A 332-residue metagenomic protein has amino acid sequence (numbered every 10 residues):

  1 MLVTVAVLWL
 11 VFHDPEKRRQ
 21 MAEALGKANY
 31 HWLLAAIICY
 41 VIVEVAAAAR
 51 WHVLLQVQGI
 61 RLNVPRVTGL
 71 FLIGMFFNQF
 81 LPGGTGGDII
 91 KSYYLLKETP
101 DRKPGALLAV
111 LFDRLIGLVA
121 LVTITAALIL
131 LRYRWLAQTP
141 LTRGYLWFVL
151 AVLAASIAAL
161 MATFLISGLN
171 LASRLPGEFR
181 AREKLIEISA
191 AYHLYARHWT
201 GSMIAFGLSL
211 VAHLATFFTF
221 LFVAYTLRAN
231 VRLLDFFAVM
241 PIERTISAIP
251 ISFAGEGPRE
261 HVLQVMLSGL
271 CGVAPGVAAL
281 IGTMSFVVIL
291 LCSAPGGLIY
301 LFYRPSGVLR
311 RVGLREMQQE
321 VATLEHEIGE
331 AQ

Functional and structural regions predicted by a protein language model:
M1-L72, L131, W135-A248, V273-Q332: Predominantly cytoplasmic-facing regulatory/coupling regions of multi-pass membrane proteins
V45-R50, G83-S92, L234, S247-Q264: Transmembrane helix boundary and interhelical junction motifs in multipass membrane proteins
L55-V57, G83, S92-P100, S268: Helix-loop junctions at the membrane interface of multi-pass solute transporters
V64-G69, G83, G87-D88, T99-D113 (+1 more regions): Membrane-interface alpha-helices at helix entry/exit sites of multi-pass transporters
M75-T85, R102, R114-A126, L130: Mid-bilayer segments of alpha-helical transmembrane spans in multi-pass integral membrane proteins that mediate
F80, D88-Y94, L107-V110, A120 (+2 more regions): Hydrophobic alpha-helical membrane segments of integral membrane proteins
K91-L108, F112, L121-I124, L131-P140: Alpha-helical transmembrane bundle and helix-membrane interface signal in multi-pass integral membrane proteins
L111-V119, F286-L290: Selective transmembrane-helix segments that form parts of the transport pathway or gating/packing helices in multipass
